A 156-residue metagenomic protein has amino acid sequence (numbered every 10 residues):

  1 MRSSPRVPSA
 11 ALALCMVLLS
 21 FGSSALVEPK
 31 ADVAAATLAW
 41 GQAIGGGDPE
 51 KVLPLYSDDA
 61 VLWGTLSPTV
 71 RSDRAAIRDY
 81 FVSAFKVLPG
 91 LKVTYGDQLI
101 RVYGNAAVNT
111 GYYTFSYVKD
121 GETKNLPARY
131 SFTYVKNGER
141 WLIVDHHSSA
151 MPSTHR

Functional and structural regions predicted by a protein language model:
M1-L12: Bacterial N-terminal signal peptides that target proteins for export
C15-D58, T154-R156: Short, low-complexity N-terminal intrinsically disordered segments enriched in polar/charged residues
K30-A36, P49-N105, K124-N125: A solvent-exposed, acidic/Ser-Thr-rich amphipathic alpha-helical stretch
D59-A60, S67-T69, T114-S116, S149-S153: Solvent-exposed loop/turn segments at secondary-structure junctions within structured extracellular/periplasmic domains
F81, Y95-I100, Y113-F115, R129-V135: Hydrophobic/aromatic beta-strand elements that line small-molecule binding cavities or substrate pockets in beta-rich
I100-A107, E122, Y134-R140: A short, structured loop/turn motif at beta-sheet edges
N105-F115: A short hydrophobic beta-strand element
P127-T154: Short beta-strand edge/turn micro-motifs at domain boundaries
